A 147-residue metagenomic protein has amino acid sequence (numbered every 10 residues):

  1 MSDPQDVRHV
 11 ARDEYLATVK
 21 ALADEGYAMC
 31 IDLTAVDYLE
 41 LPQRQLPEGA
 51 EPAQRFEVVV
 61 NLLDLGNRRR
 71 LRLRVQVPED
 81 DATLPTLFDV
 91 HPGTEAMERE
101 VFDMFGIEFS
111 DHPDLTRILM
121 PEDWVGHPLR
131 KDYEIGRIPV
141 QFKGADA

Functional and structural regions predicted by a protein language model:
M1-A147: Terminal low-complexity/charged segments
